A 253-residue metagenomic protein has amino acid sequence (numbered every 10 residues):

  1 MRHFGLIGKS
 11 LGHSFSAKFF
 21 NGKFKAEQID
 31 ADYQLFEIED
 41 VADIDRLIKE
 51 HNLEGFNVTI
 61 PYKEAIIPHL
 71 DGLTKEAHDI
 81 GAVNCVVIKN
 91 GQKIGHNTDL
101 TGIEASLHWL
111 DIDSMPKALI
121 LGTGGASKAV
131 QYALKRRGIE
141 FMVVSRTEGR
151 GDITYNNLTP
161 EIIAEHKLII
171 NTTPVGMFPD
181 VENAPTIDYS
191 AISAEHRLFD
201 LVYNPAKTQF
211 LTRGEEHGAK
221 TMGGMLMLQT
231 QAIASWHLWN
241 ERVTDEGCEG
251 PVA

Functional and structural regions predicted by a protein language model:
R2-L110: Phosphate/diphosphate ligand-binding glycine-rich loop within oxidoreductases
G8, G95-L100, L107, D111 (+2 more regions): Glycine-rich adenosine-cofactor-binding loop
S10, T147, N204: Residues in the short beta-alpha loop(s) of Rossmann-like NAD(P)-binding domains
V58-A65, A126, P174-M177, N204: Short glycine-rich anion-binding loops that position phosphate/pyrophosphate groups of nucleotides and phosphorylated
K89, D111-K117, I192-A194: Short helix-loop-beta connector
R136-I153: NAD(P)-binding Rossmann-fold cofactor-contacting core
G151-M222: Rossmann-like adenosine-cofactor binding region
R197, L201-A253: Adenosine-phosphate binding glycine-rich loop
